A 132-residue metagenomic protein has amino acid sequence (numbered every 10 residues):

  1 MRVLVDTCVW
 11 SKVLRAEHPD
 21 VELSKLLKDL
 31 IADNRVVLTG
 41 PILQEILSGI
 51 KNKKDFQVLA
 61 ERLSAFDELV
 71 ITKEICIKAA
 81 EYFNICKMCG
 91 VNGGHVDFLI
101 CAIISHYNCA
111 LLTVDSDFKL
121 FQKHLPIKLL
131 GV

Functional and structural regions predicted by a protein language model:
M1-L38, S48-E61: Short, well-structured N-terminal submotif of metal-dependent ribonuclease cores
R2, C101, S105-V132: Acidic, PIN/NYN-like endoribonuclease modules and their adjacent C-terminal/linker elements
D6, T39, G93-G94, D115 (+1 more regions): Histidine- and aromatic-rich ligand-binding microenvironments
D6-T7, I46, A79, I104: Generic structural signal for small/hydrophobic residues in well-ordered secondary structure, especially within
W10, L43-I46, F118-K119: A generic structural signal for short hydrophobic patches within well-formed alpha-helices
L23-S24, L43, F56-L59, C76-A79 (+1 more regions): A general structural signal for well-ordered alpha-helical segments in protein cores
A32-N34, R62-F66, C89, Y107 (+1 more regions): Structured helix-beta-strand junction loops
E68-L112: Active-site neighborhoods of divalent-metal-dependent phosphate/nucleic-acid chemistry enzymes
